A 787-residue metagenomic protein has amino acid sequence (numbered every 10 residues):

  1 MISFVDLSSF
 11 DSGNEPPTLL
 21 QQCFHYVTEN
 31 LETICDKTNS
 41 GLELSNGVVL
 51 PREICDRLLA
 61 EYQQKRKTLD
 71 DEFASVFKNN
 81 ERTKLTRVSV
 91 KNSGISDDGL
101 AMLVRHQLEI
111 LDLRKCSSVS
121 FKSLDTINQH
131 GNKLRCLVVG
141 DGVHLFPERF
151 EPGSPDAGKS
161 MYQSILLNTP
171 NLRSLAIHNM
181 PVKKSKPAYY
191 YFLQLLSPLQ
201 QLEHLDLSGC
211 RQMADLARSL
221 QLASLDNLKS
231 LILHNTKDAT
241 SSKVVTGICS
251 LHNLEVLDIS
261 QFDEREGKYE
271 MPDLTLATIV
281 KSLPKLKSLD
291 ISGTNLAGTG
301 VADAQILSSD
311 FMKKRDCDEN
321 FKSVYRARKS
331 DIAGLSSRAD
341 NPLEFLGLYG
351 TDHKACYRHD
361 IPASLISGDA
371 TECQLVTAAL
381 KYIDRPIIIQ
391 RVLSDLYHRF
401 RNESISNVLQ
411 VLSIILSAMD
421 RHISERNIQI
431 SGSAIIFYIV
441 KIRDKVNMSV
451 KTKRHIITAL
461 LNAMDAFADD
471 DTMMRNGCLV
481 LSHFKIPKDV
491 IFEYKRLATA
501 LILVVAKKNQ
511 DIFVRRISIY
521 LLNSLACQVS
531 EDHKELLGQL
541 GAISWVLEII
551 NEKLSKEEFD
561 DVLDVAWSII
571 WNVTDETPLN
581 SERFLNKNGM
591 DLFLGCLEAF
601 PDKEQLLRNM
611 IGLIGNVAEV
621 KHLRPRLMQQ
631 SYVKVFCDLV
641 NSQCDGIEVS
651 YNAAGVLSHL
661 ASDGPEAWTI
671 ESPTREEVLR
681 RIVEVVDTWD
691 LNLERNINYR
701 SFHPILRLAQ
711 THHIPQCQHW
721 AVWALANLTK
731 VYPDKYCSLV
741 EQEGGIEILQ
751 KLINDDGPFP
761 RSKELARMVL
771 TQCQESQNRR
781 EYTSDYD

Functional and structural regions predicted by a protein language model:
M1-S117, H130-G131, R135, R211 (+9 more regions): Cullin-RING E3 adaptor/co-adaptor recruitment helices
F4-F10, L58-L59, T377-A378, S417-M419 (+10 more regions): Short interface patches used for recognition in eukaryotic signaling and trafficking proteins
K65-D71, N92-D98, S117-S123, V143-S160 (+22 more regions): Short, solvent-exposed loop/turn at the beta-strand->alpha-helix junction within individual leucine-rich repeat
T68-L145, D360-S524, S530, E535-L536 (+1 more regions): Alpha-solenoid helical-repeat scaffolds
N92, K115-S117, D141-V143, A176-P181 (+21 more regions): Residues that form ligand- and interface-recognition hot spots within folded domains
A101-H106, L124-G131, E148-T169, P187-L199 (+6 more regions): A structural signal for leucine-rich repeat
N132-C136, L167-S174, S197-E203, R211 (+21 more regions): Alpha-helical solenoid repeats of the armadillo/HEAT superfamily in eukaryotic scaffolding/adaptor proteins
A304-S308, I366-E372, Q410-L416, K451-L461 (+13 more regions): Alpha-helical scaffold repeats of the Armadillo/HEAT/TPR superfamily
